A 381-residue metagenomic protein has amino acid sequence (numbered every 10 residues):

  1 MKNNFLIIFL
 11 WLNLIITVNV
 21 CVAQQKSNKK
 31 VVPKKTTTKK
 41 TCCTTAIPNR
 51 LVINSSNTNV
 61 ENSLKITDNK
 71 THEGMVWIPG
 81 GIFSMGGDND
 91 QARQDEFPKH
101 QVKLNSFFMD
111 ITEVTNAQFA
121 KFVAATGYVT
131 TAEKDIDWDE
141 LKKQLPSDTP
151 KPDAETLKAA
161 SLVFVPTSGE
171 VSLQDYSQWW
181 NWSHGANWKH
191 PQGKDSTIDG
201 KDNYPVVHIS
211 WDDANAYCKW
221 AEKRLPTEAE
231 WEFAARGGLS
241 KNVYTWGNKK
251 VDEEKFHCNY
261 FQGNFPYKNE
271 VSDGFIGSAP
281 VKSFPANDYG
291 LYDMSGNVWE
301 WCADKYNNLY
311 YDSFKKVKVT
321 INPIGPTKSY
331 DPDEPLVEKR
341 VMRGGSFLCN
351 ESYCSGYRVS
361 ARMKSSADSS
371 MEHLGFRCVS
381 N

Functional and structural regions predicted by a protein language model:
M1-I7: Positively charged n-region of N-terminal signal peptides that target proteins for export
F9-T17: Bacterial N-terminal signal peptides
V20-H72: Sec-dependent signal peptide cleavage junction
I78, S84, D88-N89, D135-V359 (+3 more regions): Functional-site microenvironments in short loops/helix caps that host divalent-cation chemistry
A92-F97: C-terminal, low-complexity/hydrophilic appendages and adjacent surface loops of extracellular/periplasmic anionic
F107, F122-T131, A221: Short capping motifs at secondary-structure boundaries
T115: Acidic-aromatic/histidine active-site loop/patch
M371-N381: Short, structured beta-strand segments at or near domain termini in extracellular proteins/domains
